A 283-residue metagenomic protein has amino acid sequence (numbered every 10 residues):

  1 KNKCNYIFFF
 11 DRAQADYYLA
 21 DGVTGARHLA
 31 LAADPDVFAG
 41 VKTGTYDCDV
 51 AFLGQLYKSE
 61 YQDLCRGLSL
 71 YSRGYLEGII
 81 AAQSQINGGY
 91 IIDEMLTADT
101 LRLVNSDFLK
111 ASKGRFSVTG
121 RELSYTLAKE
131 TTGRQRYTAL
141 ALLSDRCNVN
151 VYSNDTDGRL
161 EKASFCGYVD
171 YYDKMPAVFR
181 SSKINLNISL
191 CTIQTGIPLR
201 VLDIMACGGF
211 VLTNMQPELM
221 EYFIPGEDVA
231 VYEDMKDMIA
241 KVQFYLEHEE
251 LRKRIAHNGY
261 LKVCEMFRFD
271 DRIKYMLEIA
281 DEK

Functional and structural regions predicted by a protein language model:
K1, F9, A32-V37, T119-G133: Nucleotide-sugar donor phosphate/pyrophosphate-binding loop at the beta->alpha transition of glycosyltransferases
K1-N2, F179: A short, aliphatic-rich alpha-helical micro-motif
N2, G40-D49, S164-G167, Y245-L246: Short, surface-exposed amphipathic charged segments that create phosphate/polyanion-binding patches used for binding
N2-Y6, D228: Short active-site oxyanion
N5-A15, V23-V37, D47, F52-K58: Donor nucleotide-sugar binding/catalytic pocket of nucleotide-sugar-dependent glycosyltransferases
R12, D16-L29, D34, E130 (+1 more regions): Catalytic binding pocket for nucleotide-activated donors in carbohydrate/polymer assembly enzymes
A39-K42, Y61-C65, K162-A163: Short aromatic-enriched loop/helix-cap "lid" or pocket-rim segments at secondary-structure transitions that line
K58-N148, Y152: Extended, charge-rich helix/loop segments that form flexible, surface "patches" used to engage negatively charged
